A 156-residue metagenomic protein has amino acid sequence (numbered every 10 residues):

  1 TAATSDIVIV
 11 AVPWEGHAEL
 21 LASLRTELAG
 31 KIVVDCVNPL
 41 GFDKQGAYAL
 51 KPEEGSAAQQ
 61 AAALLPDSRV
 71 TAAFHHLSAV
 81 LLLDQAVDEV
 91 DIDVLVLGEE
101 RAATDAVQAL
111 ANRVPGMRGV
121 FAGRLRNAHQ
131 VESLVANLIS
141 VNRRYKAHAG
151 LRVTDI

Functional and structural regions predicted by a protein language model:
T1-I32, C36-Q45: Rossmann-like NAD(P)-binding element
P13-G16, H76-S78, E100-A102: Short beta->alpha connector loops
A22, Q59, A109: Active-site phosphate/pyrophosphate- and oxyanion-stabilizing loops and adjacent acidic/basic residues in soluble
F42, L77-L81: Conserved catalytic-site region of short-chain dehydrogenase/reductase
G46-E54, Q59, D84-A102: Short beta-strand and adjoining strand-loop segment in the mid-core of the Rossmann-like NAD(P)-dependent dehydrogenase
E53-H76: Rossmann-fold dehydrogenase core element
I92-I156: Active-site-lining helix/loop region of Rossmann-like oxidoreductase modules
